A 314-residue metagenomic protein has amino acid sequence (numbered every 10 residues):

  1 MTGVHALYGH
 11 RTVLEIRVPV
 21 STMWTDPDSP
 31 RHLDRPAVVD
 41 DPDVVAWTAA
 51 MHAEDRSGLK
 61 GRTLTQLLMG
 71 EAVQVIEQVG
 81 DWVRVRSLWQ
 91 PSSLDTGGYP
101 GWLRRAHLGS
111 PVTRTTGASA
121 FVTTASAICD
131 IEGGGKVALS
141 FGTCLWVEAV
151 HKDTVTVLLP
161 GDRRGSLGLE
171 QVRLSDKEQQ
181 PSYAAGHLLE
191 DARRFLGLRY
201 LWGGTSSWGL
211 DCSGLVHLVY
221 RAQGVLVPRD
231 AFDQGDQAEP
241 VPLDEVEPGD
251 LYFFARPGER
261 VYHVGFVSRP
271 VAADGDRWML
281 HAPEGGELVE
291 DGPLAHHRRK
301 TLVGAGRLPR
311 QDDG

Functional and structural regions predicted by a protein language model:
M1-D40, D55-G61, T65-A72, V79 (+3 more regions): Boundary regions of SH3-family modules and the immediately adjacent low-complexity/disordered segments in eukaryotic
V85-L88, H263-P270: Short beta-strand-centered aromatic/proline hotspots
S92-T96, G258-R260, V271-R277: Short, solvent-exposed loop/turn segments that connect beta-strands within catalytic domains and beta-strand-rich
R173-L174, A238-P240, V267-G314: Aromatic- and glycine-rich peptidoglycan recognition patches
R199-T205, A255-V264, A282-E287: Active-site loop architecture of trypsin-fold serine endopeptidases
Y200-G214, L218-P248: Catalytic cysteine-centered active-site loop
